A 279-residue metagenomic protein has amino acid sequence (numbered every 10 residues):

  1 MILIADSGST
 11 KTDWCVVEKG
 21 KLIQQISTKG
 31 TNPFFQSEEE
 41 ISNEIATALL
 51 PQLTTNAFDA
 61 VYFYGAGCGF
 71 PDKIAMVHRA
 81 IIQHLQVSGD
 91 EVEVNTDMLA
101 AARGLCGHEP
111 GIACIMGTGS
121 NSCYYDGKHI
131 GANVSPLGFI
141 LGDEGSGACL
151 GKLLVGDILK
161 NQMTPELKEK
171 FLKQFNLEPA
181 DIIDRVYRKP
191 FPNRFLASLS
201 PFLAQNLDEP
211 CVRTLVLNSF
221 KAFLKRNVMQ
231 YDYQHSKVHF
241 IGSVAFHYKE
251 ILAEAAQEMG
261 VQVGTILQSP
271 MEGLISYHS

Functional and structural regions predicted by a protein language model:
M1-A60, Q83, L105-I112, V155-S279: ATP-binding/phosphotransfer module of carbohydrate and carboxylate kinases, centering on a glycine-rich
P33, G67, P136-D143, V261-T265: A short glycine/serine-rich beta->alpha loop
A66, D97, S243: Cofactor-binding loop segments of dinucleotide-utilizing enzymes, especially the Rossmann-like FAD- and NAD(P)+-binding
G69-M163: Phosphate-binding/catalytic loop of phosphoryl-transfer enzymes
